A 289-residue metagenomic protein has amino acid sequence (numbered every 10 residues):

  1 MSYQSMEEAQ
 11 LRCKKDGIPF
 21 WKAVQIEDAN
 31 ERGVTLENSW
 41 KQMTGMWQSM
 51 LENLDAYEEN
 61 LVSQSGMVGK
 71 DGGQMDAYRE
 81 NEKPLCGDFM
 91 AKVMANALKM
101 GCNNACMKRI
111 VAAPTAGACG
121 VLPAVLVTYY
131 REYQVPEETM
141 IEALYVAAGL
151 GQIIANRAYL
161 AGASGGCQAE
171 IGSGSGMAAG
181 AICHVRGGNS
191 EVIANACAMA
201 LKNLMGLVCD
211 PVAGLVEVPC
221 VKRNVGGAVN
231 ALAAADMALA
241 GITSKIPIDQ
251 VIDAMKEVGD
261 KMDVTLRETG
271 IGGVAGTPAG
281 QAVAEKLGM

Functional and structural regions predicted by a protein language model:
M1-K108, E132, G241, I248-M289: Generic N-terminal targeting/processing segments that precede catalytic cores or assembly contacts
L85, A112-C119, R131, V135-P136 (+2 more regions): Glycine- and small hydrophobic-enriched segments that form the cores of compact globular domains
G87-N104, T139-A158, N203-P211, I246: Acidic-glycine-rich active-site phosphate/pyrophosphate-binding loop
M107-I110, L160-G166, V218: Active-site-adjacent structural elements in folded domains
M107-V125, A169-G174: Conserved phosphate/anionic-ligand binding catalytic regions in large, soluble enzymes, centered on
P123-Q134, I182-G187: Alpha-helical support elements that line or immediately flank enzyme active sites and cofactor-binding pockets
L144, L150-A163, C167-M177: Glycine- and acidic-residue-rich phosphate-binding/metal-coordinating active-site segment common to enzymes that handle
G180, H184-M289: Functionally critical mobile loop/hinge segments
